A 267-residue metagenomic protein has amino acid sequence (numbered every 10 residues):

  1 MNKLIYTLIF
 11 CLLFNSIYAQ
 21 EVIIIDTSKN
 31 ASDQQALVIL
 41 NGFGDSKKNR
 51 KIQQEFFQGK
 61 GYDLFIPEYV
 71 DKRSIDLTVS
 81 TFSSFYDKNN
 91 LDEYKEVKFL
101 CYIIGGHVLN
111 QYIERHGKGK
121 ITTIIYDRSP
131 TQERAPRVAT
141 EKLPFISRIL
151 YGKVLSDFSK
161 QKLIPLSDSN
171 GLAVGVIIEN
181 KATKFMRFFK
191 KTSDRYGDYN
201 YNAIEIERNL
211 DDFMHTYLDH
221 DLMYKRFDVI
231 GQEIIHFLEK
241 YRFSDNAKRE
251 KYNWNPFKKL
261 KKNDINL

Functional and structural regions predicted by a protein language model:
M1-L40, K47, E55-F56, K60-D63 (+3 more regions): Flexible, membrane-associating and regulatory peripheral segments of lipid-active enzymes
L4, K72-D76: Flexible, glycine- and charge-enriched loops at secondary-structure boundaries
L37-I39, K48, F57-P67, D76-G171: Serine-dependent carboxylesterase/thioesterase catalytic core of lipase-like alpha/beta-hydrolase/SGNH enzymes
L40-F43, E179: Glycine-rich His-Gly loop
G42-G44, P67-R73, H220-Y224: Second-shell loop/turn segments in exported
I52, T81-S84, V229, E233: Extracytoplasmic/secreted proteins, especially bacterial periplasmic and envelope-associated proteins
S167-L267: C-terminal catalytic-base region of ester-bond hydrolases, centering on the histidine of the charge-relay
